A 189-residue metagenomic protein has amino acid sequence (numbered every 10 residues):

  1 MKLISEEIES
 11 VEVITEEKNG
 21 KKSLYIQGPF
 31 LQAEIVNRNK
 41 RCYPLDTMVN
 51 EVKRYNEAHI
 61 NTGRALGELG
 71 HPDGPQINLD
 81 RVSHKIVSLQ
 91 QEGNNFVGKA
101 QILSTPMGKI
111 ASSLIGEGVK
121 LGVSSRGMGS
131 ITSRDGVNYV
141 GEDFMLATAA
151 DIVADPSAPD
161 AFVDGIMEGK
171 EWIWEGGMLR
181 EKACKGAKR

Functional and structural regions predicted by a protein language model:
M1-N61: Polar/acidic, low-complexity leader/linker segments enriched in S/T/G and N/D
L3-E7, E12-Y25, L66-E68, S83-K188: Residue microenvironments linked to proteolytic maturation and disulfide-stabilized extracellular modules
L31, D46, G74-I77, A158: Intrinsically disordered, low-complexity segments enriched in proline/serine/threonine
L31, P44, H71, R180-E181: Alpha-helix initiation/capping motif
I35, G74, S104-P106: Short, charged/polar surface micro-motifs in flexible loops or helix N-caps
R38-K40, P75-R81, S133-V137: Short, solvent-exposed polar/charged micro-motifs at secondary-structure junctions
Y55-N56, I60-I77, V123: Short conserved beta-strand and strand-loop elements enriched in small hydrophobics with frequent Asp/Gly
